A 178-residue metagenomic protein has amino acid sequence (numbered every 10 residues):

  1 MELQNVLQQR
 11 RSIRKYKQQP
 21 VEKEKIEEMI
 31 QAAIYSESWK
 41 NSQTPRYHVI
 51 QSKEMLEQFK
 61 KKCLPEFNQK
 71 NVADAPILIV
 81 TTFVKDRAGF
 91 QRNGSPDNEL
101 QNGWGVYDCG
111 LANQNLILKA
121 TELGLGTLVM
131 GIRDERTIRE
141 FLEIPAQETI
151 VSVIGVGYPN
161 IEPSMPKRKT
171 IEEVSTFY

Functional and structural regions predicted by a protein language model:
N5-I13, Q18, K25, R87 (+1 more regions): C-terminal helix-cap and adjacent tail motif
Q9, Y35-S36: Helix-loop element at the rim of GNAT/NAT acetyltransferase active sites that forms part of the acceptor-substrate
I26-I34: A structural motif
A33-I34, I79, K85, D97-F141: Small-aliphatic-rich amphipathic alpha-helix that forms the alpha element of a beta-alpha
N41-C109: Glycine/small-residue-rich phosphate/adenosyl-binding loop
S42-P45, L125, V151: Short secondary-structure junction motifs
Q69-L78, E143-M165: A glycine-rich helix N-cap at a beta->alpha junction
